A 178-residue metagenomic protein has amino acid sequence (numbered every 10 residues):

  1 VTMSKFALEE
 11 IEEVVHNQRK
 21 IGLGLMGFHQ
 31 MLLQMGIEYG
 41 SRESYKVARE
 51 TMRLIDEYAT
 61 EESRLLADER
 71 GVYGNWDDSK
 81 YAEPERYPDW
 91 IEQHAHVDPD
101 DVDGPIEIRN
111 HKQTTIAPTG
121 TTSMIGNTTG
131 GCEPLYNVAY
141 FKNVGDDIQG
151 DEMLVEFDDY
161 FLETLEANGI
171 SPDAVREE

Functional and structural regions predicted by a protein language model:
V1-E178: Long, C-terminal-biased catalytic regions of enzyme "large/alpha" subunits
